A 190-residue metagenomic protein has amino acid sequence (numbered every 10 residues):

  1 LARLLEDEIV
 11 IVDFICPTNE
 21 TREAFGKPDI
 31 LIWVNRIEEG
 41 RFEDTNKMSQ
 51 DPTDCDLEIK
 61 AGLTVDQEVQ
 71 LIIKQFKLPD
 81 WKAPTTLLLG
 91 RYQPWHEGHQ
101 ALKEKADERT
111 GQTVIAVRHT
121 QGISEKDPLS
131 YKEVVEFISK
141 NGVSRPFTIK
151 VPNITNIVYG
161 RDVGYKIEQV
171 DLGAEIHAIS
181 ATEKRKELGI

Functional and structural regions predicted by a protein language model:
L1-E39: Glycine-rich phosphate-binding loop used to anchor ATP phosphates in small-molecule kinases, encompassing both
A2-D7, F25-G26, P52-T53, D80-A83 (+1 more regions): Flexible, charged surface loops at secondary-structure boundaries
V12, D56-Q67, P146-F147, V170-L172: Phosphate-binding beta-loop-alpha motif at adenosine-nucleotide cofactor sites
T21-A24, F42-D44, G98, I157-G160: Short glycine-/acidic-enriched loop or helix-start segments at secondary-structure transitions that form or flank
A24, V34-P79: Small-molecule kinase domains that catalyze NTP-dependent phosphoryl transfer to phosphate-bearing small molecules
K27-P28, T53-D54, S144, V163: Short, structured coil segments at secondary-structure junctions
L31, D56-I59, T86, T113: Short, well-ordered beta-strand core segments
K77-I190: Nucleotidyltransferase catalytic core that binds NTPs
